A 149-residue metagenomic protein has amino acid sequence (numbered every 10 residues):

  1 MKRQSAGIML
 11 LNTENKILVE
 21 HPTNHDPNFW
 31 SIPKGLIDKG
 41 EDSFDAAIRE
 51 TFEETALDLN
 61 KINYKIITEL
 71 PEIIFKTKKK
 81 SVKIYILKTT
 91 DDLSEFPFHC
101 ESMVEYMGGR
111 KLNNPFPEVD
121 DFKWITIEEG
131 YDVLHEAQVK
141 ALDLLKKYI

Functional and structural regions predicted by a protein language model:
M1-I32, L59, Y85: N-terminal strand-loop-strand
A6, D45-A46, K140: Residue-level detector of intrinsically disordered, flexible termini and proteolytic processing junctions
T13, T90, K147: Residue-level marker of positions within ordered structural domains that often coincide with functionally constrained
G35-E136: Unchanged
Q138-I149: C-terminal/domain-terminus segments
